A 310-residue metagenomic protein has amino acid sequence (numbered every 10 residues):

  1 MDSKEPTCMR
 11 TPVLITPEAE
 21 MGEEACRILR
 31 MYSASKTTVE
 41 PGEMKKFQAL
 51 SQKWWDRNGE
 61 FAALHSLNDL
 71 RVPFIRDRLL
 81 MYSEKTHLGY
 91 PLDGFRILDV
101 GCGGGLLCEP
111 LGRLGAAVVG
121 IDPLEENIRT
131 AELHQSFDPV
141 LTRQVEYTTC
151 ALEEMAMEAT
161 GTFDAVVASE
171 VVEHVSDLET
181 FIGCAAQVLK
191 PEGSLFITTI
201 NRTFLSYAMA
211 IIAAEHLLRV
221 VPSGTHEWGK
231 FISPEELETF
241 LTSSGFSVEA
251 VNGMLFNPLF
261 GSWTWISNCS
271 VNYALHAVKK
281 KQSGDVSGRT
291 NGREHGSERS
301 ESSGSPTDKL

Functional and structural regions predicted by a protein language model:
M1-I15: N-terminal chloroplast transit peptides
E20-F61, H65, D69, L310: N-terminal, positively charged/glycine-rich alpha-helical extensions of SAM-dependent methyltransferases
S66-D93: Conserved alpha-helix/loop element of class I SAM-dependent methyltransferases that forms part of the SAM/SAH-binding
H87-Y90, F95-Y207, L237, L275-A277: Conserved SAM-binding loop
T199, L218-E236: Acceptor-substrate binding/catalytic loop of class I
S206-H216: Short, flexible, mixed-charge acidic loops at enzyme active sites
G229-G245, V251: Short alpha-helix
S262-L310: Core SAM-dependent methyltransferase catalytic element
